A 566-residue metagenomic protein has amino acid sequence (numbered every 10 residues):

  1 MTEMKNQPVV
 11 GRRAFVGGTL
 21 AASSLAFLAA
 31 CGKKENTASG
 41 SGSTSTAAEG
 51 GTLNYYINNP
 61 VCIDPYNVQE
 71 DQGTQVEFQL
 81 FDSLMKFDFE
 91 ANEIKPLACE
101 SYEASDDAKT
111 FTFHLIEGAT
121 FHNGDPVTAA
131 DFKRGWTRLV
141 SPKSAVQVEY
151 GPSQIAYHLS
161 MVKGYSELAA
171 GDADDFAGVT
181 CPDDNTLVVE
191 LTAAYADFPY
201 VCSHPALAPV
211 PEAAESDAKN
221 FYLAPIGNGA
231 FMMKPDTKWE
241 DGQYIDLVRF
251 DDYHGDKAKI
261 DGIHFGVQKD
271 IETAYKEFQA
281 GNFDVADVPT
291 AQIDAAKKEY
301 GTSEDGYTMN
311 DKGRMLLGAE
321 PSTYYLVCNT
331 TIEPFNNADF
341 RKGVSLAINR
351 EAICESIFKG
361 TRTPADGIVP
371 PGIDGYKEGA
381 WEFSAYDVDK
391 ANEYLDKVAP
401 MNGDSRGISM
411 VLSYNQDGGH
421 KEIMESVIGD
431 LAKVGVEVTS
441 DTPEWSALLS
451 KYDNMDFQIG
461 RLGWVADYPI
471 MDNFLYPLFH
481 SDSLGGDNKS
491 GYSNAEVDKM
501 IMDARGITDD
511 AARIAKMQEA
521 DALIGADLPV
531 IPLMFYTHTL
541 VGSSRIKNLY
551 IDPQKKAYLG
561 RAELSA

Functional and structural regions predicted by a protein language model:
Y56-D106, I226-G227: N-terminal lobe/hinge region of extracytoplasmic solute-binding protein
F89, D174, D184-N185, E190-A258 (+1 more regions): Gly/Pro-rich hinge or "lid" segments in bacterial periplasmic/extracellular proteins
E100-P152, V188, A274-A280, P334: Aromatic- and charge-enriched surface segment that lines or borders ligand/interaction sites
H114, K133, R138-V140, Q147-E212: Surface-exposed binding/hinge segments that line and control ligand-binding clefts or catalytic entry sites
A214-K219, D251-E299, E437: Ligand-site clamp/hinge motif
N336-G429, K433, E519: Append "and occasionally in soluble cytosolic enzymes with long acidic Gly/Pro-rich linkers
C354, T439-L448, Y476-S543, A566: Extracytoplasmic/peripheral linker and loop segments enriched in polar/acidic and small residues with frequent Thr/Pro
L540-A566: Long beta-strand-rich cores associated with HINT superfamily self-processing modules
